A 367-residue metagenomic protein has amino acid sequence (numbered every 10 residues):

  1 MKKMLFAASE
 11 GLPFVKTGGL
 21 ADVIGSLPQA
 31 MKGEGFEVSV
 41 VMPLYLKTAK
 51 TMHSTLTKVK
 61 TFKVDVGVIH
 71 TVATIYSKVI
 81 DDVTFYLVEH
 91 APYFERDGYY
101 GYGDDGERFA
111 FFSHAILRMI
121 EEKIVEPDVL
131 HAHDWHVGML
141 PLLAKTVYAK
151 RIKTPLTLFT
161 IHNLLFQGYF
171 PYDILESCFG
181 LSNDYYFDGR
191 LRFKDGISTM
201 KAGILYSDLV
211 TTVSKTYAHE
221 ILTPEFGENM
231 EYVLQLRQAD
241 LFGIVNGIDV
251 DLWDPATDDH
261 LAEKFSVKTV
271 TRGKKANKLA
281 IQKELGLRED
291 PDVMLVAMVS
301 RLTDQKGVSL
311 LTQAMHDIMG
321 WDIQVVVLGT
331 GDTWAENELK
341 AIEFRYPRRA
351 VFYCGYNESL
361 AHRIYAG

Functional and structural regions predicted by a protein language model:
M1-G367: Catalytic cores of nucleotide-sugar-dependent glycosyltransferases that transfer UDP/GDP/TDP-activated
